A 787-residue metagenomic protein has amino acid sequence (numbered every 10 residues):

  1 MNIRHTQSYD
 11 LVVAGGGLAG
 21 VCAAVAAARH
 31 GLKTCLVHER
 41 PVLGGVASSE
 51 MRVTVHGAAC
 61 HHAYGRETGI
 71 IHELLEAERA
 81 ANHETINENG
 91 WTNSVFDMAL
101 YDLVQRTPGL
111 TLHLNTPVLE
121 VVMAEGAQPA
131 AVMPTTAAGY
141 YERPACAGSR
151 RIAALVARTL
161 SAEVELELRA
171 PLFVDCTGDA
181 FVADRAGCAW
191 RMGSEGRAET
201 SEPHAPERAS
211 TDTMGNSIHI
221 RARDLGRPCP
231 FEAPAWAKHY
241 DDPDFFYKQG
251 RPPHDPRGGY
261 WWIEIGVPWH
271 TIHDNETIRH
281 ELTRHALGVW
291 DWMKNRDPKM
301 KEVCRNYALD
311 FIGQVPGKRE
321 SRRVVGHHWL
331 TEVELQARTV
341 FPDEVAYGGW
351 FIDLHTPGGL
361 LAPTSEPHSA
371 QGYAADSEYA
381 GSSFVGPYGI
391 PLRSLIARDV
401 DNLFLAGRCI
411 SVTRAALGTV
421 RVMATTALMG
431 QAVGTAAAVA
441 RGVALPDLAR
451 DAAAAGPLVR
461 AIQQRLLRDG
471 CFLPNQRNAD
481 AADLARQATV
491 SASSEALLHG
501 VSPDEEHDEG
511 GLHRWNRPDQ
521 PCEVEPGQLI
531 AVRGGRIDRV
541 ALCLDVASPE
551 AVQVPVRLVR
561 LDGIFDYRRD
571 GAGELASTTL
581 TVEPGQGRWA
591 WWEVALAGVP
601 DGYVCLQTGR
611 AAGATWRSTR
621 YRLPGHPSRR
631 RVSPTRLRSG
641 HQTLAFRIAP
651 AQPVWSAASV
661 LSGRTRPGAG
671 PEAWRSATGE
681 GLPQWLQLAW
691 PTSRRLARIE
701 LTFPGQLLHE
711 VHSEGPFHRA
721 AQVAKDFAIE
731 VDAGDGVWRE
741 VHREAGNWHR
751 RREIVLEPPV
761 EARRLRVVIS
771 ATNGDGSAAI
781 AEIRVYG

Functional and structural regions predicted by a protein language model:
H5-G17: Beta1/beta-strand and adjacent pyrophosphate-binding region of the FAD-binding site in flavoprotein oxidoreductases
G20: N-terminal Rossmann-fold NAD(P) dinucleotide-binding loop
A26, L32-K33, H38-E120, A124-A127 (+6 more regions): Conserved N-terminal/central alpha/beta ligand/cofactor-binding core
V46, Y141, S149-A154, T159-A531 (+6 more regions): Flavin (FAD/FMN)-binding glycine-rich loop and adjacent Rossmann-like elements that form
E525-R569, G613, R617-P624, A669-E740 (+1 more regions): Aromatic, loop-rich ligand-recognition surfaces of beta-strand-rich domains
G587-L596, R751-P758: Exposed aromatic-hydrophobic patches
D601-C605, R764-R766: Short, conserved beta-strand segments of beta-strand-rich sandwich/propeller modules, principally
Q607-P671, G774-G787: Short, surface-exposed beta-strand/loop patches at domain edges that form aromatic-rich interfacial subsites
